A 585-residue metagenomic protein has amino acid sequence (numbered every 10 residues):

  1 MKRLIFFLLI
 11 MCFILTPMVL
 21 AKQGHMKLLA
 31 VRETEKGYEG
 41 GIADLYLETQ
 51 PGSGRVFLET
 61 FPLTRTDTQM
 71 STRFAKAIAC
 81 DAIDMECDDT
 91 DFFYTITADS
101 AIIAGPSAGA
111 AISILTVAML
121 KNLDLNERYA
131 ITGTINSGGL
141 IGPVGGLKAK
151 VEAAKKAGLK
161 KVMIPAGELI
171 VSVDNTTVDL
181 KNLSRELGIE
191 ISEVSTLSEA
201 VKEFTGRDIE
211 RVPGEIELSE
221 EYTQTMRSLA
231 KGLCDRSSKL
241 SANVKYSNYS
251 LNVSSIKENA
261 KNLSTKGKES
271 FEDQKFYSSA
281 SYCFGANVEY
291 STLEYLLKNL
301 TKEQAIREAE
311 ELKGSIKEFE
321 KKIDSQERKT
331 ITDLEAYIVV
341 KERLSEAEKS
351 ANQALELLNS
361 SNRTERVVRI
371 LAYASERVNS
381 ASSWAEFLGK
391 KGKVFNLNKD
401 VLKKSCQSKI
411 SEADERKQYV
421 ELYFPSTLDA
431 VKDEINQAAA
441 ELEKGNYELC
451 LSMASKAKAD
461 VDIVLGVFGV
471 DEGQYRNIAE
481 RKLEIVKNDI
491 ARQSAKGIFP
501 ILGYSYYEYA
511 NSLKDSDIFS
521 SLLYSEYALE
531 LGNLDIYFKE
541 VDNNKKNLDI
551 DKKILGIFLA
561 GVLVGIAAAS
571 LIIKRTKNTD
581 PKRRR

Functional and structural regions predicted by a protein language model:
M1-K2, A21, P581: Generic cytosolic/nucleocytoplasmic N-terminal low-complexity/intrinsically disordered segments
M1-L4, K552-K553: Positively charged n-region of N-terminal signal peptides that target proteins for export
I5-I10, F558-L559: Sec-dependent signal peptide hydrophobic core
L9-M18: Hydrophobic core
L20-K268, S279, L297, I306 (+3 more regions): Peripheral, non-AAA+ core regions of ATP-driven protein-machinery
L187, V194-R585: Long, charged/polar, soluble alpha-helical segments
